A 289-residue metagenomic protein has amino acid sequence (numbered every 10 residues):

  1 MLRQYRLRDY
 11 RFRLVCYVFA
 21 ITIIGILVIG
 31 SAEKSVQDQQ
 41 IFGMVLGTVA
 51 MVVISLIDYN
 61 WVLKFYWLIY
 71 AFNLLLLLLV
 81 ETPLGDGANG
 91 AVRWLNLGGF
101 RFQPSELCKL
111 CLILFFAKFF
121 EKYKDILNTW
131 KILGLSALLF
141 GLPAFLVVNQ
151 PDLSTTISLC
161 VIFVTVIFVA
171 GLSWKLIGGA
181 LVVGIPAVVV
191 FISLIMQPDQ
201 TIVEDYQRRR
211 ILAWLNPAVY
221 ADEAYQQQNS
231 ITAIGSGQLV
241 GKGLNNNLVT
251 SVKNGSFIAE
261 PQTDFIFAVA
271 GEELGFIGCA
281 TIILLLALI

Functional and structural regions predicted by a protein language model:
M1-L7: Short, Lys/Arg-rich, polar N-terminal cytosolic tail immediately upstream of the first transmembrane signal-anchor
L7, N128, I132-L133, N254-I258: Helix-boundary and loop/linker segments of multi-pass membrane transporters
V15-Q228, A268-I289: Hydrophobic alpha-helical transmembrane segments of multi-pass inner membrane proteins, especially in bacterial systems
A224-N245: Extracytosolic (periplasmic/ER-lumenal) interhelical loops and adjacent juxtamembrane/interface segments of multi-pass
Q238-L274: Long extracytoplasmic/lumenal interhelical loops at the membrane interface of multi-pass membrane proteins
